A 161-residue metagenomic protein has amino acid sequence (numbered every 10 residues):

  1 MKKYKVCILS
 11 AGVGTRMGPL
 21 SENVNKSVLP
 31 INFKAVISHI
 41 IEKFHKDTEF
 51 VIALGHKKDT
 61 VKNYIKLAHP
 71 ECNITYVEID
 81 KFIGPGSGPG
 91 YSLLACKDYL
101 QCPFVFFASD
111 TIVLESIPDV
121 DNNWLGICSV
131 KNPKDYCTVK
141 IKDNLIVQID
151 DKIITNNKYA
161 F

Functional and structural regions predicted by a protein language model:
M1-I8, R16, P30, K34-P103: Conserved N-terminal catalytic core of the sugar/cofactor nucleotidyltransferase
S10, L54, A108, C128: Short beta-strand/turn micro-motifs composed of small residues that flank or help shape donor/cofactor-binding pockets
G12-G14, F82, D110-I112: Short glycine-rich anion-binding loops that position phosphate/pyrophosphate groups of nucleotides and phosphorylated
M17, V28, I149: Short clusters of hydrophobic/aromatic residues that line enzyme substrate/ligand-binding pockets
P19-E22: Conserved catalytic-core motifs of eukaryotic protein kinase domains, centered on the activation segment
C102-I112: Short beta-strand-to-loop acidic/aromatic patch adjacent to the donor-nucleotide binding site
L114-F161: Conserved core of the sugar-phosphate nucleotidyltransferase
